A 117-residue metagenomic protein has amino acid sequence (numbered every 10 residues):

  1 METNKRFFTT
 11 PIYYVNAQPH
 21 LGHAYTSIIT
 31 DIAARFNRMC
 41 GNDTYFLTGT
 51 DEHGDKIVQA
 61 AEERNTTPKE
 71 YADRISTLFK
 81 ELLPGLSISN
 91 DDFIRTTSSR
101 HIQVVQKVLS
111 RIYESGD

Functional and structural regions predicted by a protein language model:
M1-D117: N-terminal, positively charged nucleic-acid-binding surface of large information/translation enzymes
